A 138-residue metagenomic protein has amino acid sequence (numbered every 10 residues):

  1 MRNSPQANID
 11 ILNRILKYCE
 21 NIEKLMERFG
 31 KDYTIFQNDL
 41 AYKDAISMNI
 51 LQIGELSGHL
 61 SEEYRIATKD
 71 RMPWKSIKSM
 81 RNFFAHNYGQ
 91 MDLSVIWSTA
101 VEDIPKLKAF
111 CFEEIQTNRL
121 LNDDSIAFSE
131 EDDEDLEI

Functional and structural regions predicted by a protein language model:
M1-I138: Solvent-exposed interaction patches of small proteins and small membrane subunits
